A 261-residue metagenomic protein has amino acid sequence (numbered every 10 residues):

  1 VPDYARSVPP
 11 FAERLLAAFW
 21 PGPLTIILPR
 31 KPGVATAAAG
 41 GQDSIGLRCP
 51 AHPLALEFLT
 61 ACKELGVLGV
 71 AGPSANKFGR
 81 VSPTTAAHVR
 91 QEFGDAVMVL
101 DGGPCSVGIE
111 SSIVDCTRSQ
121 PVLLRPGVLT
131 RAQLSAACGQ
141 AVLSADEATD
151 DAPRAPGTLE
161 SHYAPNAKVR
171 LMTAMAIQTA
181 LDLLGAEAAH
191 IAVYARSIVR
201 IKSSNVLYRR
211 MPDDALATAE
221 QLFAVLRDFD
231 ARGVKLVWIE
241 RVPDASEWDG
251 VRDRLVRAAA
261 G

Functional and structural regions predicted by a protein language model:
V1-G261: Active-site-adjacent structural elements in enzyme catalytic cores
